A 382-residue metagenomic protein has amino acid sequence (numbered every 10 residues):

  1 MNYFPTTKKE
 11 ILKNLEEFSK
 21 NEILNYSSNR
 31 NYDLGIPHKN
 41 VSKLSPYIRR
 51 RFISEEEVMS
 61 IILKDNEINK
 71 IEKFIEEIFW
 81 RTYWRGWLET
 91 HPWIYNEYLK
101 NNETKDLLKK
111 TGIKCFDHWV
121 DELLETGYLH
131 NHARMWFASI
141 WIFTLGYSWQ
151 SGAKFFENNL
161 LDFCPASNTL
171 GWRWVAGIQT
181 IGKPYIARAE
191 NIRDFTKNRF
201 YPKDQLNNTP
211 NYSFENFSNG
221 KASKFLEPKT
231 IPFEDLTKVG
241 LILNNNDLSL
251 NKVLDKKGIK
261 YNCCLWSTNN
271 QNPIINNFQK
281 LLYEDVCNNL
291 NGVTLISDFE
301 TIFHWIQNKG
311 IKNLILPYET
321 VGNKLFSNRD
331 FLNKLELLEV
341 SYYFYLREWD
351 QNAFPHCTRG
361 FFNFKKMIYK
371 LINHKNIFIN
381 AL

Functional and structural regions predicted by a protein language model:
Y3-K8, E22-I75, W80, G86 (+7 more regions): Trp/Phe/Arg-rich N-terminal binding region typifying the photolyase-homology
I11-E17, P92-T111: An acidic intrinsically disordered interaction segment
I11-N14, F18, C115, W119-E122 (+3 more regions): Alpha-helical packing segments of well-folded alpha/beta enzyme cores
S45, T82, E103-K105, K114-L123 (+3 more regions): Contiguous, well-ordered alpha-helical segments that form the cores/surfaces of helical PPI scaffolds
R50-I53, T111, Y128-H132: Aromatic- and histidine-enriched alpha-helix N-cap/loop-to-helix transition segments that scaffold the rims
F52, V120, A133, W149-A153 (+4 more regions): Solvent-exposed, flexible loop/coil residues
E77, K109-G112, F116, T126-G127: Active-site helix-to-loop segments that bind/position phosphate- or nucleotide-bearing substrates and donors across
L160-S218: C-terminal, helix-dominated tail/subdomain
